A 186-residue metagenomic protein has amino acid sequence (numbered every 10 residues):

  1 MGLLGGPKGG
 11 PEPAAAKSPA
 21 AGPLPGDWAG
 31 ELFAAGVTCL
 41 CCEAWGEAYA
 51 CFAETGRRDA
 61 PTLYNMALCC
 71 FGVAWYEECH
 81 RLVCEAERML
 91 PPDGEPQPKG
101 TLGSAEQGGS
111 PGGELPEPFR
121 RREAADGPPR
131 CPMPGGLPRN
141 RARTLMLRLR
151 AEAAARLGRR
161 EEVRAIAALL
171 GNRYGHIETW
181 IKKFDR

Functional and structural regions predicted by a protein language model:
A20-G22, F52, P91-N140: Flexible helix-coil transition and linker loops at the boundaries of alpha-helical arrays
G22-E54, L149: Alpha-helical segment of the N-proximal tetratricopeptide repeat
D27-G30, A34, N65, A142-E152 (+2 more regions): "A position-specific structural signal for the A-helix of alpha-solenoid helical repeats
A60-N65, M89-L102, N172-D185: Boundary/linker segments of alpha-helical solenoid repeat arrays
